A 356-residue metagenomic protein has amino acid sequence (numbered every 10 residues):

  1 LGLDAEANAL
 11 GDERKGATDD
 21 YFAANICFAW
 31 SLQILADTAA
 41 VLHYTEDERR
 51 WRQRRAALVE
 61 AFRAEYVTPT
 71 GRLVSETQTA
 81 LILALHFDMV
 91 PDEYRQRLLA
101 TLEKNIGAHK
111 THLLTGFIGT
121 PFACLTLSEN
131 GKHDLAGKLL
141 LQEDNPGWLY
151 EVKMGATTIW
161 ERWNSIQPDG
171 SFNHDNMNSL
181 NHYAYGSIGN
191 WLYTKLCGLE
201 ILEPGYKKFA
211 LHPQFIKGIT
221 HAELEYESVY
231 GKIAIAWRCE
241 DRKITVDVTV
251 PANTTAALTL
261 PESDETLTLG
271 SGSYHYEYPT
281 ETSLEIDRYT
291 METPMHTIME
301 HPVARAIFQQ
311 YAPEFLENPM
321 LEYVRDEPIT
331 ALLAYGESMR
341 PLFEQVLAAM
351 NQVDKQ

Functional and structural regions predicted by a protein language model:
L1-L125: The feature captures the catalytic groove of carbohydrate-active enzymes
Q33, D37-A40, E60-V67, G107 (+6 more regions): Sec-exported extracytoplasmic/periplasmic mature domains
R52-Q53, D134-E285: Non-catalytic C-terminal accessory modules of carbohydrate-active enzymes
V74-T77, L114-F117, E151-V152, E203-K208 (+1 more regions): Short coil/turn segments at secondary-structure boundaries
M89-R97, N130-L135, K195-P204, E314-L316 (+1 more regions): Short helix-capping/linker segments at secondary-structure and domain boundaries
A108-M154: Repeat-solenoid scaffold signature
W163-M177, I329-Q356: Long, compositionally biased
E285-L347: Compact, charge-rich alpha-helical regulatory domains located at protein termini
